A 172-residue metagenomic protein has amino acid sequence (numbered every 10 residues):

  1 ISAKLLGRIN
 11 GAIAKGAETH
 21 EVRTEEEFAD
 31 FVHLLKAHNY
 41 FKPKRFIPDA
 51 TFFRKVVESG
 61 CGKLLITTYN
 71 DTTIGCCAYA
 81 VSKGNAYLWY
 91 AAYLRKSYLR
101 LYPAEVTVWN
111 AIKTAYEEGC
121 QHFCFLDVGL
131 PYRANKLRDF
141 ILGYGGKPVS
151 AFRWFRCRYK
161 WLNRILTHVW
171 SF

Functional and structural regions predicted by a protein language model:
I1-R100: A conserved beta-strand-loop-helix scaffold within acyl/acetyltransferase catalytic domains
D30, L34, T51-F52, V106-N110 (+1 more regions): Alpha-helical elements of Rossmann-like donor-binding domains used by nucleotide-donor carbohydrate transfer enzymes
L99-K113: Conserved acetyl-CoA-binding loop-helix of GNAT-fold acetyltransferases
C120-F172: Active-site/acyl-donor-binding loops of N-acyltransferases
